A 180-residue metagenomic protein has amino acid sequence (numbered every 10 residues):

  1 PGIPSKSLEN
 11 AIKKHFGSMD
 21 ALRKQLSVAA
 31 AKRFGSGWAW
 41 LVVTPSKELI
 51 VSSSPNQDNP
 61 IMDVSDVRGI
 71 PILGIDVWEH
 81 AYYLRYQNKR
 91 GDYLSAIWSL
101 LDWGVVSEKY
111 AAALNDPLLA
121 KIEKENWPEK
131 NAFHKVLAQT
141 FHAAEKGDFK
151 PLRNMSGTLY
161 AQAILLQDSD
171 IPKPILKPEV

Functional and structural regions predicted by a protein language model:
P1-K121: Feature for soluble, non-membrane regions of globular proteins
A120-V180: Mature extracytoplasmic or organellar-lumen-exposed domains after removal of signal/transit peptides
